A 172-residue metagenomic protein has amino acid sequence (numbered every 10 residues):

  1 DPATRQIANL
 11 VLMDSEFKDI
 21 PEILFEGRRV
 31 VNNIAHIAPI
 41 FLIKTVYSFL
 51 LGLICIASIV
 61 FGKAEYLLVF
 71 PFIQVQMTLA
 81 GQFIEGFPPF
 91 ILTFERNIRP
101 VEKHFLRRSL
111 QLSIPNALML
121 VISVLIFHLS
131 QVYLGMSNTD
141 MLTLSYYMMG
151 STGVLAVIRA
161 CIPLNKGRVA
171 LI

Functional and structural regions predicted by a protein language model:
D1-R168: Membrane-embedded transport module
